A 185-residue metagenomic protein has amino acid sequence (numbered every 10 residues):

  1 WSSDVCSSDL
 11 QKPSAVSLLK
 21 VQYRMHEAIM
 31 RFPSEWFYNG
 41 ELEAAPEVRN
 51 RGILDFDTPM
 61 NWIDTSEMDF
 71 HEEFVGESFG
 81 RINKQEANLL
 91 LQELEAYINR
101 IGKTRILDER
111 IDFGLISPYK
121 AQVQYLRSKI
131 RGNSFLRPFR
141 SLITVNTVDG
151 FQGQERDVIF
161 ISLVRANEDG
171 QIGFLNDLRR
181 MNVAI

Functional and structural regions predicted by a protein language model:
W1-S7: Short, small-residue-biased leader/transition segments that mark boundaries at the very start of proteins
S3, R140-I185: Conserved RecA-like P-loop NTPase helicase motor core
C6, R24, E86, R105 (+2 more regions): Conserved ATP-binding/catalytic motifs of P-loop helicase motor domains
Q11-V16, D57-M60, S141, E155-V158: Short glycine-/polar-rich loops that comprise or flank the Walker A/P-loop and associated switch/sensor motifs
L19, I63-T65, I116-P118, N146-V148 (+1 more regions): Generic beta-strand/beta-sheet core signal
L19-Y97, Q154-E155, V183-I185: Helicase-core coupling region on the C-terminal RecA-like lobe
P33-N39, K129-S134, S162, F174-N176: Short secondary-structure boundary/capping segments
A96-V145: Conserved helicase motor "Helicase C" RecA-like lobe of SF1/SF2 P-loop NTPases
